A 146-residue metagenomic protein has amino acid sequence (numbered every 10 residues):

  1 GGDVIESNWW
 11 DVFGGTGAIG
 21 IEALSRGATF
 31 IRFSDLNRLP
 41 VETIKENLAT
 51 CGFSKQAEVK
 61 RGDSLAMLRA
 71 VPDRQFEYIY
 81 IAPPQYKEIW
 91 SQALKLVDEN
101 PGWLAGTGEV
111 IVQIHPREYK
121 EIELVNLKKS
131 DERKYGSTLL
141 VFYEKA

Functional and structural regions predicted by a protein language model:
G1-A146: Class I S-adenosyl-L-methionine-dependent methyltransferase catalytic core
